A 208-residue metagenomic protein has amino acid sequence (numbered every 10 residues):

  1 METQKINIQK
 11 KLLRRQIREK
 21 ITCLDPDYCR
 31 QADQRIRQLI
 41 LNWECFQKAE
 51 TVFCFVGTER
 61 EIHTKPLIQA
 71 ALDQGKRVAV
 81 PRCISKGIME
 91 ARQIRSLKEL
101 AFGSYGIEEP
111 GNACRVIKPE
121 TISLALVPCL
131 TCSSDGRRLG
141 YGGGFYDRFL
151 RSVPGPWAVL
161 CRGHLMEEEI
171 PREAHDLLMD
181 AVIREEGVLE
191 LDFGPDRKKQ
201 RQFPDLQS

Functional and structural regions predicted by a protein language model:
E2-E120: N-terminal active-site beta-alpha-beta segment that forms phosphate/nucleotide-binding and substrate-recognition loops
E2-I8, L12, E19-C23, G111 (+3 more regions): Surface-exposed, charge/polar-rich loops and edge strands
V56, C129, E186: Glycine-rich, N-terminal phosphate-binding loop of Rossmann-like dinucleotide-binding domains
T58-R60, L130-S134: Short glycine-rich anion-binding loops that position phosphate/pyrophosphate groups of nucleotides and phosphorylated
R115, R138-L139: Short capping loops/turns at secondary-structure boundaries
